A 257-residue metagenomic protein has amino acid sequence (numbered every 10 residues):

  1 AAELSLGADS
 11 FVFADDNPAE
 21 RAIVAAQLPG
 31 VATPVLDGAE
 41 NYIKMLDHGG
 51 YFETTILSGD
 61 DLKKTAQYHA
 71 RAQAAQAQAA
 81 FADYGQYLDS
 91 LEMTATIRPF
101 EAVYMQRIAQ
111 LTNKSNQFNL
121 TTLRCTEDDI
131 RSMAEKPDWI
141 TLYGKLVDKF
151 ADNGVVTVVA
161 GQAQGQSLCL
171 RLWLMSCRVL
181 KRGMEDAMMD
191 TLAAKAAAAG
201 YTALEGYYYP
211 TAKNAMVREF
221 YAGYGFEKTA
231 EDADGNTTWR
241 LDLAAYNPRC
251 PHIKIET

Functional and structural regions predicted by a protein language model:
A1-P18, V24: Conserved Lys-Pro-Asp/Glu-containing loop-to-beta segment of HAD-superfamily phosphomonoesterases, centered on
E3, A25-L91, A194-T257: Terminal substrate-recognition subdomain of acyl/acetyltransferases
L6-A8, D138-W139, A199-Y201: Short, high-confidence coil segments that cap the C-terminus of an alpha-helix and link into the following beta-strand
F13, E20-R21, L28, T33 (+2 more regions): Extended, hydrophobic alpha-helical segments in both membrane/secreted and soluble proteins
P18-A19, V103, A212-M216: Short alpha-helical
A22-I23, R107, D129, M216: Phosphate- and divalent-cation-binding pockets in alpha/beta enzyme and binding domains that engage nucleotide-derived
T96-R178: A conserved beta-strand-loop-helix scaffold within acyl/acetyltransferase catalytic domains
K149, V155-A230: Acyl-donor binding region in acyl/amide transferases
